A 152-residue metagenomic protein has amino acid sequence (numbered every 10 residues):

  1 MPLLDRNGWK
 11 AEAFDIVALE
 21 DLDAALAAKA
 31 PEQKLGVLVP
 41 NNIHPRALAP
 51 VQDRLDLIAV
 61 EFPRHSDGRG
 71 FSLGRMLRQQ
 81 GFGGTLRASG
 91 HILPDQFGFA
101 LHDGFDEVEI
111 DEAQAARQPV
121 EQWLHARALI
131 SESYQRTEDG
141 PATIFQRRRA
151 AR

Functional and structural regions predicted by a protein language model:
M1-P40: Non-catalytic interface/targeting segments
L3-A11, N41-I43, D53, Q122 (+3 more regions): Phosphate/adenylate-binding glycine loop and adjacent helical scaffold
A25, H65-M76, A116-A128: Active-site-adjacent beta->alpha loops and helix N-cap segments on the catalytic face of soluble alpha/beta enzymes
A28-A30, R46-L55: Acidic (Asp/Glu)-rich catalytic clusters
P31-V37, M76-A88: Short beta-strand/loop segments at the ligand-binding rim of alpha/beta enzyme cores
R46-P50, P94-E107: Catalytic cores of alpha/beta
T85, P94-Q96, V108, E112-R152: Alpha/beta catalytic cores of nucleotide-metabolism and tRNA/nucleoside-modifying enzymes
